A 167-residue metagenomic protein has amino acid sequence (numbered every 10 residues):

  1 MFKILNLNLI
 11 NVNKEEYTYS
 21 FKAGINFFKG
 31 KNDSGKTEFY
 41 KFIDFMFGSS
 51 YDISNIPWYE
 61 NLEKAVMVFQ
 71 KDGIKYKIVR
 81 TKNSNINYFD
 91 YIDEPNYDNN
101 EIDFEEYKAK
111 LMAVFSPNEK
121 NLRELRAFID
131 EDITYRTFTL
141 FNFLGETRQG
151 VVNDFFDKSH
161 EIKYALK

Functional and structural regions predicted by a protein language model:
M1-Y76: Extreme N-terminal "head/tail" segments of very large remodeling/mechanoenzyme assemblies
T81-K167: Extended, charged alpha-helical "arm/stalk" segments used for dimerization and assembly in large NTPase-driven machines
